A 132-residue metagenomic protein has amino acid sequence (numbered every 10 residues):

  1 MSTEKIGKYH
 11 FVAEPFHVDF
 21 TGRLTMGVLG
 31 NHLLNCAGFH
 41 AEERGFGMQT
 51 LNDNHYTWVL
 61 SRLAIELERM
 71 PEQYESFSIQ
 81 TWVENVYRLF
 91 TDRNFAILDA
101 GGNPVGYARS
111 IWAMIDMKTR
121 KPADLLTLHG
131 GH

Functional and structural regions predicted by a protein language model:
M1-L60, Y107-R109, D116-H132: Hot-dog-fold acyl-thioester-processing enzymes
T3-K8, E66-H132: HotDog/MaoC-like acyl-thioester-processing domains
Y56-M70: Small beta-barrel nucleic-acid-binding modules, principally OB-folds
